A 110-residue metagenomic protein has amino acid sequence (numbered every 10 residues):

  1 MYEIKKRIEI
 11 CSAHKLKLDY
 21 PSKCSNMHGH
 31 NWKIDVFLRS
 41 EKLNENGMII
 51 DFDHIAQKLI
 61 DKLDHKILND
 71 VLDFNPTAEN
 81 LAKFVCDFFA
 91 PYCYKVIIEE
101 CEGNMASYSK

Functional and structural regions predicted by a protein language model:
M1-K110: Charge-rich, low-complexity N-terminal segments
